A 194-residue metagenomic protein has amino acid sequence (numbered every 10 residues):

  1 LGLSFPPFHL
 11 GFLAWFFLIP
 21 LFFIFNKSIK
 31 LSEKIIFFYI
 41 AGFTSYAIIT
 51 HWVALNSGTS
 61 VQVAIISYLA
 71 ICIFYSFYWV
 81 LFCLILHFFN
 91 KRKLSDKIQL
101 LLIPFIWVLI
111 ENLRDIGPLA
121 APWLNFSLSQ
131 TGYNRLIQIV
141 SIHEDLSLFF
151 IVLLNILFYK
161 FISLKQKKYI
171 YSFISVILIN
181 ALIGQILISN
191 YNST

Functional and structural regions predicted by a protein language model:
L1-T194: Membrane-embedded alpha-helical bundles of multi-pass enzymes that act on lipidic or dolichyl-linked glycan substrates
